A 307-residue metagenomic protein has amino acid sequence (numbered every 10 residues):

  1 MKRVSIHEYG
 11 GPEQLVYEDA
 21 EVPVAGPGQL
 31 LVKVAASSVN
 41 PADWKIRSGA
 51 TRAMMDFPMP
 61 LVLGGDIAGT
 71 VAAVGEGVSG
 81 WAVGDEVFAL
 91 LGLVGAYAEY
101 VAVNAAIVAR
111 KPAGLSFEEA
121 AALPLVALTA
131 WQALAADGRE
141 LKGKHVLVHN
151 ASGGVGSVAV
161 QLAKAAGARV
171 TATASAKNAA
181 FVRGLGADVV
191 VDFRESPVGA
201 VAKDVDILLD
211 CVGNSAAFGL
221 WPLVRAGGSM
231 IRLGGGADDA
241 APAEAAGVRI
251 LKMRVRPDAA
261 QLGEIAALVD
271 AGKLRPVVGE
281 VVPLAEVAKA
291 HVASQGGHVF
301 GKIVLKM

Functional and structural regions predicted by a protein language model:
G11-Q14, D19-A68: N-terminal glycine-rich beta->alpha transition that marks the start or flank of a dinucleotide-binding site
A68-L93: A glycine-/small-residue-rich N-terminal strand-loop-strand element that serves as the cofactor-binding glycine loop
A72, T171-T173, I231: Conserved beta-strand positions in the Rossmann-like core of class I SAM-dependent methyltransferases
A82, A113-S116, R139-H145: Short helix-loop-beta connector
A121-D192: Mid-domain Rossmann-like dinucleotide-binding core that forms the NAD(H)/NADP(H) cofactor-binding site
A200-I207: A short acidic, Gly/Pro-enriched loop at the edge of an enzyme's catalytic core that lines a small-molecule cofactor
V212-V277, M307: Glycine-rich phosphate-binding loop and adjacent beta-alpha segment of Rossmann(oid) nucleotide-cofactor-binding
K273-V277, H291-M307: C-terminal capping/lid region of NAD(P)-dependent oxidoreductase domains
